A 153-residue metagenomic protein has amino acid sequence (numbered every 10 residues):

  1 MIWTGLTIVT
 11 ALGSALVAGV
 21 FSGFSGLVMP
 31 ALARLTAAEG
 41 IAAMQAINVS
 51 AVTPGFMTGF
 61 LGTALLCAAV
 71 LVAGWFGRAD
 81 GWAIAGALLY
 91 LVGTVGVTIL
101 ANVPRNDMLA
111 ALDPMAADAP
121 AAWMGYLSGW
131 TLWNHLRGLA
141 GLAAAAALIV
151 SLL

Functional and structural regions predicted by a protein language model:
I2-A15, V72-G93: Interfacial segments of alpha-helical transmembrane regions
G5, L16-L61, P104-S128: Interfacial loop at the N-terminal end of multi-pass membrane proteins
L6, G13-L16, F21, L66 (+3 more regions): Hydrophobic residues within membrane-embedded alpha-helical segments of Major Facilitator Superfamily
G59-V70, R137-A145: Core segments of transmembrane alpha-helices that mediate helix-helix packing or line hydrophobic substrate/ligand
L88-D107: Hydrophobic alpha-helical transmembrane segments of integral membrane proteins
V150-L153: Juxtamembrane boundary at the C-terminal end of a transmembrane helix
